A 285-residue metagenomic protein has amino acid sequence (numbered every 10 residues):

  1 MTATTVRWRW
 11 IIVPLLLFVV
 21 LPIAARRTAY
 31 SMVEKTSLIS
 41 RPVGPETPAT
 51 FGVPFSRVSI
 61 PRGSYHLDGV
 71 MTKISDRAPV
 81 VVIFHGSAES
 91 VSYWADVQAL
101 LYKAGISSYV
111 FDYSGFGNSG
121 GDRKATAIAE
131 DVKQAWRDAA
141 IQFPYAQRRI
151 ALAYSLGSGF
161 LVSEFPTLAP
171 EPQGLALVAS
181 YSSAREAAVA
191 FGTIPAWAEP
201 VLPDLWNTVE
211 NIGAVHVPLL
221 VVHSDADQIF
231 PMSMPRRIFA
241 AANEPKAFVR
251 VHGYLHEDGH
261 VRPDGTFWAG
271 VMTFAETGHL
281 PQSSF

Functional and structural regions predicted by a protein language model:
P14-S59: An N-terminal hydrophobic leader/cap segment in hydrolases
L67-D138: Membrane-embedded segments
V97, P231-A240: Short alpha-helix in the alpha/beta-hydrolase fold that links the catalytic acid
P144-S155: Alpha/beta-hydrolase fold nucleophile elbow
G159-V217: Hydrolase active-site cap/lid region
A214-H216, V221-H223, D227: Short beta-strand/loop motif that positions the catalytic acidic residue of the alpha/beta-hydrolase fold
A226-F230, E257-D258: Acidic catalytic loop of the alpha/beta-hydrolase fold
A240, E244-F285: C-terminal catalytic histidine-bearing segment of alpha/beta-hydrolase fold enzymes
